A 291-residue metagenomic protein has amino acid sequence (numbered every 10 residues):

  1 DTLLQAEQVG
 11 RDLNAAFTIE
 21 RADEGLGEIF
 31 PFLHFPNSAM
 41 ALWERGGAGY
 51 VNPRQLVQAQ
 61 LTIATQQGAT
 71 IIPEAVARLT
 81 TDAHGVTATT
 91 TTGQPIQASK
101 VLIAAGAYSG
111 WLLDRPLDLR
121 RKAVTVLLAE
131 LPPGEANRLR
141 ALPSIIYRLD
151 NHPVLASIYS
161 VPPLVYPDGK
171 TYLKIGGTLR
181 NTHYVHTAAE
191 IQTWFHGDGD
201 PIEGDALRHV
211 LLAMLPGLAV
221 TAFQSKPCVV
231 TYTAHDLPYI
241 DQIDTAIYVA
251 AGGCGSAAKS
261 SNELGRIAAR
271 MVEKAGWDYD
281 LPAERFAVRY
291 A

Functional and structural regions predicted by a protein language model:
D1-G68, I72-P73, R78-H84: Flavin (FAD/FMN) cofactor-binding and adjacent substrate-gating region of FAD-dependent oxidoreductase domains
L3-A6, D23-L26, V57, Y172 (+4 more regions): A general structural signal for well-ordered alpha-helical segments in protein cores
Q5-E7, V86-T87, R115-D118, A188-E190 (+1 more regions): Short, glycine/charged-enriched secondary-structure capping and boundary segments
A6-V9, L13-T18, G68-A69, A98 (+2 more regions): Surface-exposed helix-capping loop/turn segments at secondary-structure junctions
W43-T62, G106, E203-V210, G253 (+2 more regions): Mid-domain beta-loop-alpha active-site segment that forms a flexible, acidic cofactor/metal-binding surface
G49-E135: Predominantly flavin-linked oxidoreductase catalytic cores and closely associated redox partners
K100, A107-T245: Active-site substrate-recognition segment that forms the wall of the catalytic cavity or substrate channel
R208-A291: C-terminal catalytic lobe of FAD-dependent flavoproteins
